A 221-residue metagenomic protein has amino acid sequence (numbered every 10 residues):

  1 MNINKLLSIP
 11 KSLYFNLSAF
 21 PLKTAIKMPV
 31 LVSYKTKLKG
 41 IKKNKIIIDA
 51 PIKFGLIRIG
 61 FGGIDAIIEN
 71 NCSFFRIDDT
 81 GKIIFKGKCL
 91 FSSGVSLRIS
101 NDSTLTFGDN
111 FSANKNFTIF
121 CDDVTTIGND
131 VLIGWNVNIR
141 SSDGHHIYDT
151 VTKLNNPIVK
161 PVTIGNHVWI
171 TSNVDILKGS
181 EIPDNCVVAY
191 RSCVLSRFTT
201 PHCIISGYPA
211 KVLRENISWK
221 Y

Functional and structural regions predicted by a protein language model:
M1-R140, P161, G165-H167, V174-I176 (+3 more regions): Domain-scale signature associated with acetyltransferase and cell-envelope carbohydrate enzymes
S141-D149: Short acidic/His/Gly/Ser-rich catalytic and metal-binding motifs that mark active-site loops of diverse hydrolases
D149-K153, I217: Short acidic, glycine/proline-rich loop/turn micro-motifs
T150-V151, W169-T171: Short, local alpha-helical segments
K153-V162: A short acidic, glycine-rich active-site loop that binds or catalyzes chemistry on phosphate/adenosine moieties
I158, I176-K178, S196: Short N-terminal micro-motifs specific to bacterial/archaeal maturation and metal-cluster initiation sites
E181-S206: C-terminal/domain-terminus segments
